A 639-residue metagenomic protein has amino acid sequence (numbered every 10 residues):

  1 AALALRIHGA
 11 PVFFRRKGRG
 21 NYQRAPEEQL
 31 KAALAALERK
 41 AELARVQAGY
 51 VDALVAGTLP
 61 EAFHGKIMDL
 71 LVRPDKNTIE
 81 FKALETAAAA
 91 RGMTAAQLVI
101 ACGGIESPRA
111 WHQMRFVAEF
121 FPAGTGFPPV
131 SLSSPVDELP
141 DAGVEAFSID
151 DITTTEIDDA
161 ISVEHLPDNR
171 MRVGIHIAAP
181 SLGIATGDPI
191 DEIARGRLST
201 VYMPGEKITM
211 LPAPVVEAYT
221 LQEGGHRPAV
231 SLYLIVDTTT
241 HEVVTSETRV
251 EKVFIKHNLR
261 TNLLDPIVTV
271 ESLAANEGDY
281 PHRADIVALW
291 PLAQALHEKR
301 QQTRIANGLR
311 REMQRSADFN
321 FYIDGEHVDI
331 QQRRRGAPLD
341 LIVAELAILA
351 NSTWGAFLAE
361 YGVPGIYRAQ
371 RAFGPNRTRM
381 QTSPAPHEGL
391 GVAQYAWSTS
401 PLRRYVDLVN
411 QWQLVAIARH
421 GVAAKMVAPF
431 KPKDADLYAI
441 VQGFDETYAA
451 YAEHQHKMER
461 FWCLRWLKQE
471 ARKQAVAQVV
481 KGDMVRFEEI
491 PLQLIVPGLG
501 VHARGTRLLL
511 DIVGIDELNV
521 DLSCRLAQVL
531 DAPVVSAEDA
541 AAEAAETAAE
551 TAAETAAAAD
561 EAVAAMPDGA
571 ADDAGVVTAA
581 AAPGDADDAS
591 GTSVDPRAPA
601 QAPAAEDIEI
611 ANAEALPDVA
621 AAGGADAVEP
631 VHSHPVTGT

Functional and structural regions predicted by a protein language model:
A1-L5, D52-V55, M68-V72, L132-T506 (+9 more regions): Electropositive polyanion-binding surfaces
A2-K17: Charge-enriched amphipathic alpha-helical scaffolds
K17-A32: Accessory beta->alpha helical hairpin/"wing" motif in late/C-terminal subdomains of nucleic-acid enzymes
Q23, L518-E543: OB-fold/S1-family single-stranded nucleic acid-binding modules
E28-A36, L530-V535: Short, charged/polar, Gly/Pro-enriched secondary-structure boundary elements
L30-G49: Short, amphipathic alpha-helical interaction segments positioned at domain boundaries
Q47-L139, G143: Low-complexity, highly charged intrinsically disordered N-terminal segments that act as targeting/localization
